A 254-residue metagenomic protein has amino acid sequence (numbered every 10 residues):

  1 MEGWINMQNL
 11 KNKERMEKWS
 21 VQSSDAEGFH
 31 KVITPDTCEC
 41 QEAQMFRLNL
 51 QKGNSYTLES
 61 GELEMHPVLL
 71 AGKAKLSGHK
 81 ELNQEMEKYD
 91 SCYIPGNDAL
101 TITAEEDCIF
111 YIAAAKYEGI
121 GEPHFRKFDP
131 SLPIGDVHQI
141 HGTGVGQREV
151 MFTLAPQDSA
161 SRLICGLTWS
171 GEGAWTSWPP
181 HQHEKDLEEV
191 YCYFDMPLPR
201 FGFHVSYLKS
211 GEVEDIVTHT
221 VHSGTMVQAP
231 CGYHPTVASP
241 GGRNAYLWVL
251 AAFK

Functional and structural regions predicted by a protein language model:
M1-Q8, N12-R15: Short, Lys/Arg-enriched N-terminal segments with co-localized hydrophobic residues within the first ~10-30 amino acids
S23-S55, V145-Y191: A short glycine-rich, His/Asp/Glu-containing loop-to-beta-strand
T37, Q44-A104, C108, I112: Extended, compositionally biased flexible segments
Y56-G61, T103, S177-H183, T218-H219 (+1 more regions): Short histidine-centered beta-strand/loop micro-motifs that create catalytic or ligand/metal-coordination sites
G61-L76, T168-G171, K185-G211, T220 (+3 more regions): Short, conserved beta-strand element in jelly-roll/cupin
G78-N97, S210-C231: Short acidic-glycine-tyrosine-enriched beta hairpin
E106-H124, V190-C192, G242-K254: A short hydrophobic beta-strand segment most commonly corresponding to one strand of the jelly-roll/cupin
I109-E172: Surface-exposed beta-loop interaction hotspot
